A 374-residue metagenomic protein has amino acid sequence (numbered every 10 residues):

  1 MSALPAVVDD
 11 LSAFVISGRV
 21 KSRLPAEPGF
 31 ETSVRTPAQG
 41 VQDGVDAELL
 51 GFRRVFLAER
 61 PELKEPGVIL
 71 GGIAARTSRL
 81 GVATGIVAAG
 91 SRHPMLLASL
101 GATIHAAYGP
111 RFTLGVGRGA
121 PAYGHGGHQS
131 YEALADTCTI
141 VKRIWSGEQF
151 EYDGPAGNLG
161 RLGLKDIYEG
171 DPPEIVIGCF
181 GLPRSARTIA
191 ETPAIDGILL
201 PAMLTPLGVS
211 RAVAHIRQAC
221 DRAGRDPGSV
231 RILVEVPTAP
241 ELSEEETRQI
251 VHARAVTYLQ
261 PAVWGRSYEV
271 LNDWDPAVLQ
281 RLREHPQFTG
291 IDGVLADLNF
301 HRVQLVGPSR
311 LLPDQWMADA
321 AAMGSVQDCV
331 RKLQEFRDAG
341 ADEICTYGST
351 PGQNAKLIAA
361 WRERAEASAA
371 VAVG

Functional and structural regions predicted by a protein language model:
M1-G81, P172-P173, V371-G374: N-terminal beta1-alpha1-beta2 module of alpha/beta enzyme domains
S2-V7, G127-D166, L207-E335, V371-G374: An alpha-helical appendage that flanks or caps ligand/catalytic pockets
D9-I16, V55-L57, G81-G85, F112-V116 (+4 more regions): Hydrophobic faces of well-ordered beta-strands that scaffold small-molecule active sites in alpha/beta enzyme cores
L11-A38, G85-P94, E169-G181, T238-E241 (+1 more regions): Active-site mouth loops of central-metabolism enzymes
S33-A47, L97-L100, C179-A190, I250-V251 (+1 more regions): Short, acidic/polar
G51, I73, I104, V141 (+4 more regions): Conserved, mostly hydrophobic/aromatic
G51, R76-R79, Y108-P110, E191-L199 (+1 more regions): Glycine-enriched alpha-helix->loop->beta-strand junction motifs that scaffold or abut catalytic
K64-V87, I140, I144, D221-A223 (+1 more regions): Alpha-helix-loop-beta-strand connector modules within alpha/beta enzyme cores
